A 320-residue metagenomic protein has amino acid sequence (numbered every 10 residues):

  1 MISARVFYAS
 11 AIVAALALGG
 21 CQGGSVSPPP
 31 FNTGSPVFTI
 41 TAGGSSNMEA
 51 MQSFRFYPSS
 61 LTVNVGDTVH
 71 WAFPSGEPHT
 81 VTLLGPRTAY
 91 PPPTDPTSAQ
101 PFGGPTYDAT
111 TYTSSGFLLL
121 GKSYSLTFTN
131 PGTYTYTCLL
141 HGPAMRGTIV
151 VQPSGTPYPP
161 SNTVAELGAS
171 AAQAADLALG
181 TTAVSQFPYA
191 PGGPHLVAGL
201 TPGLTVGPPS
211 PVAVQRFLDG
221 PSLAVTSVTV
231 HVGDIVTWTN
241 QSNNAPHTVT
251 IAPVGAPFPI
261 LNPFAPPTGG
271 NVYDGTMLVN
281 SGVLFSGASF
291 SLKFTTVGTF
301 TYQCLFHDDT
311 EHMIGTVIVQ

Functional and structural regions predicted by a protein language model:
M1-S10: Bacterial N-terminal signal peptides that target proteins for export
A9-G19: Bacterial N-terminal signal peptides
C21-Q320: Extracytoplasmic copper-binding redox domains, predominantly the cupredoxin/blue-copper superfamily
